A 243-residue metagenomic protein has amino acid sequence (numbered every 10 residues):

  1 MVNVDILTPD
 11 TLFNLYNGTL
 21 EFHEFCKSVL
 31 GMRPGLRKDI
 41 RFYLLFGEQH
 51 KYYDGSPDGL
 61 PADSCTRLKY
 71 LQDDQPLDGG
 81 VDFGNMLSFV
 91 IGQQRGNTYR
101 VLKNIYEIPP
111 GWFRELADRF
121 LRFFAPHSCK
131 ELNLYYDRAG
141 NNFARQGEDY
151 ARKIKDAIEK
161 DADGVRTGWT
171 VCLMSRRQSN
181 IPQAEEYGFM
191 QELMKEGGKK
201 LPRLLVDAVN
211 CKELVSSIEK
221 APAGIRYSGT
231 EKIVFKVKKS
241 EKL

Functional and structural regions predicted by a protein language model:
V2-G79: ATPase catalytic-site recognition across NTP-hydrolyzing enzymes
G80-M86: A short acidic Gly-Thr/Ser loop motif
L87-Q93: Short beta-strand scaffold segments in enzyme catalytic cores
R95-N97: Solvent-exposed strand-loop boundary residues in beta-sheet-rich modules
Y99-K238: Mg2+-dependent endonuclease catalytic cores in nucleic-acid-processing enzymes, primarily RNase H-like
L243: Glycine-rich phosphate-binding/hydrolytic loop that grips phosphoryl groups
